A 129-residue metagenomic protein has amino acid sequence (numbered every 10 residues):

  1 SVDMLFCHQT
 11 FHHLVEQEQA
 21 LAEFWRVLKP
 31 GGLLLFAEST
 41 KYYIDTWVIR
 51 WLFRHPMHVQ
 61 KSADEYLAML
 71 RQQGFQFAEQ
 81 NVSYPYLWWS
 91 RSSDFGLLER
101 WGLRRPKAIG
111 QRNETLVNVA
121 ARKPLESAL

Functional and structural regions predicted by a protein language model:
S1: Short conserved loop adjoining the S-adenosyl-L-methionine
F6: A conserved beta-strand element that flanks and buttresses the S-adenosyl-L-methionine
Q9-T10: Short catalytic micro-motifs in class I SAM-dependent methyltransferases
V15-Q19, I44: Short N-terminal helix/helix-N-cap motif within the alpha/beta-hydrolase-1
E18-L33: A short glycine-rich, Lys/Arg-flanked "PGG" loop and its adjoining helix->strand segment in the class I
I49-E65: Acceptor-substrate binding/catalytic loop of class I
A78-L129: A C-terminal cap/extension of S-adenosyl-L-methionine-dependent methyltransferases that defines the acceptor-substrate
